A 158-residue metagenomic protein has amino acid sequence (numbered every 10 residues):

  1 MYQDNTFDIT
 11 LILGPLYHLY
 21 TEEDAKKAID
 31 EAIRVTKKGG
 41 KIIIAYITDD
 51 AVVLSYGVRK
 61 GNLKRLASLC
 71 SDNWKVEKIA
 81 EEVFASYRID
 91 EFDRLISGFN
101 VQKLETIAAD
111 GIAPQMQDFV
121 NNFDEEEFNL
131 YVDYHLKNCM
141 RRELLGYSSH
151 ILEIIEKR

Functional and structural regions predicted by a protein language model:
M1-T10: A short acidic, Gly/Pro-enriched loop at the edge of an enzyme's catalytic core that lines a small-molecule cofactor
I12-P15: A short beta-strand submotif of the Rossmann-like class I SAM-dependent methyltransferase core that lines
Y17-T21: A short His-aromatic
K26-K41: A short glycine-rich, Lys/Arg-flanked "PGG" loop and its adjoining helix->strand segment in the class I
K41-C70: Conserved class I S-adenosyl-L-methionine
L63-F84, D110: C-terminal alpha-helical "lid/dimerization" subdomain adjacent to the S-adenosyl-L-methionine
E81-N100, T106: Short alpha-helix
L104-R158: A C-terminal cap/extension of S-adenosyl-L-methionine-dependent methyltransferases that defines the acceptor-substrate
